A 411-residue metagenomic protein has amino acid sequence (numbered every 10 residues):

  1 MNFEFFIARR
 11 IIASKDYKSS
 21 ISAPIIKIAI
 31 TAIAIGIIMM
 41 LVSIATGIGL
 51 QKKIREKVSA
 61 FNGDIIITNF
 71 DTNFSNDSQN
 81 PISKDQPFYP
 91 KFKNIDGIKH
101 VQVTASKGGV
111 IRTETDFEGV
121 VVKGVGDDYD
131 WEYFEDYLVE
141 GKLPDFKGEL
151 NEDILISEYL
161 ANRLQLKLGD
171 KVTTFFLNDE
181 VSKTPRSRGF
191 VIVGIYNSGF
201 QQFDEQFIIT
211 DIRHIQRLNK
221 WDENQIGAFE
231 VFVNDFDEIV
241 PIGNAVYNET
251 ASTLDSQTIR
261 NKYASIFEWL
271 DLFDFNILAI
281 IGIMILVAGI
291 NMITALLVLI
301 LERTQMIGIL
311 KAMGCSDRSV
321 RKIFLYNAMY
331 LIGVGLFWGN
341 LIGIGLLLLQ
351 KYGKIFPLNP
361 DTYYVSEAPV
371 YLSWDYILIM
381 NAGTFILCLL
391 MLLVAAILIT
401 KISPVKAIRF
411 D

Functional and structural regions predicted by a protein language model:
N2-R10, W131-E132, Q257, L349-Y363: Peri-membrane helix termini and adjoining interfacial loops of integral membrane proteins
I21-I48, D271-M306, M329-W338, I386-L392: Hydrophobic alpha-helical transmembrane segments of multi-pass inner-membrane transport and secretion
I33, I38, A45-V121, K142-E149 (+1 more regions): Hydrophobic, regular-secondary-structure patches
Q86-E223: A structural signal for hydrophobic secondary-structure junctions, strongest on transmembrane helix-loop-helix units
T184-I277: Mechanotransmission and gating elements of multispan inner-membrane complexes involved in transport and envelope
L297, M306-Q350: Transmembrane alpha-helical interface segments in multi-pass membrane proteins
K322, V334-M380, L393-K401: Short helix-loop junctions at transmembrane helix boundaries
I397-D411: Short cytosolic juxtamembrane segments of multi-pass membrane proteins
